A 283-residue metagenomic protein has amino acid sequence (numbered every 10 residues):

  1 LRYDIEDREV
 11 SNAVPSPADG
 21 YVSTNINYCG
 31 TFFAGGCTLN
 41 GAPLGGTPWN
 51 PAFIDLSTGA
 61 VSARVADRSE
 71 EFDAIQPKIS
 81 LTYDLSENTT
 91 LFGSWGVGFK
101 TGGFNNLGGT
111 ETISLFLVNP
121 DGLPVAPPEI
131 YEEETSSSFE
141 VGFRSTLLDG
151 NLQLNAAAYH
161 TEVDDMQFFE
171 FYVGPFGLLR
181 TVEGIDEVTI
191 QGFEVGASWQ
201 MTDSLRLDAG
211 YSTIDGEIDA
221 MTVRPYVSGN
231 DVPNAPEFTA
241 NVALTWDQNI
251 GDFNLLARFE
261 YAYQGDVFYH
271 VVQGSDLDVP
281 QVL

Functional and structural regions predicted by a protein language model:
L1-R8, E71-F72, K78-V97, N105 (+2 more regions): Mobile, glycine-rich extracellular loop/lid and propeptide segments that shape or gate substrate/ligand access
D7-S69, N105-E129, F168-E183, I218-P233 (+1 more regions): Solvent-exposed loop segments that connect transmembrane elements
S16, G98, F259-A262: Active/binding-pocket-proximal capping segment
R68-A74, G122, E132-S136, L147 (+4 more regions): Transmembrane beta-barrel outer-membrane domains
D73, L81-L85, V97, E133 (+5 more regions): Residue-level signature of outer-membrane beta-barrel architecture
I75-L81, P127, S137-V141, Q191-V195 (+2 more regions): Hydrophobic, lipid-facing positions within transmembrane beta-strands of outer-membrane proteins
D84, T90-G96, K100, N106-G108 (+5 more regions): Membrane-embedded beta-barrel scaffold of Gram-negative outer-membrane proteins
N151-V163, F169, T181-V271: Gram-negative outer-membrane beta-barrel transporters
